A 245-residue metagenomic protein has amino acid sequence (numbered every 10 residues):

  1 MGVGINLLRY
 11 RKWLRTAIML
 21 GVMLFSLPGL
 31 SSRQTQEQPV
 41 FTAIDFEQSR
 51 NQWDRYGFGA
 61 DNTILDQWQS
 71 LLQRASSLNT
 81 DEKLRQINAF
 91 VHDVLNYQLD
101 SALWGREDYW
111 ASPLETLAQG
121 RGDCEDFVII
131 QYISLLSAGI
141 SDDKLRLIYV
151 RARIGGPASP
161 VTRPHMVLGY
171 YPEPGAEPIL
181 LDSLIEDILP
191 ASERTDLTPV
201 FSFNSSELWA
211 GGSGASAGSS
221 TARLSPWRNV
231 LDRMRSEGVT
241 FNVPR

Functional and structural regions predicted by a protein language model:
G2, G29-R245: A structural boundary/capping signal
V3-I18: Bacterial N-terminal signal peptides that target proteins for export
L7-L8, L24, L30: Leucine-biased recognition of intrinsically disordered, low-complexity hydrophobic segments
A17-S26: Bacterial N-terminal signal peptides
